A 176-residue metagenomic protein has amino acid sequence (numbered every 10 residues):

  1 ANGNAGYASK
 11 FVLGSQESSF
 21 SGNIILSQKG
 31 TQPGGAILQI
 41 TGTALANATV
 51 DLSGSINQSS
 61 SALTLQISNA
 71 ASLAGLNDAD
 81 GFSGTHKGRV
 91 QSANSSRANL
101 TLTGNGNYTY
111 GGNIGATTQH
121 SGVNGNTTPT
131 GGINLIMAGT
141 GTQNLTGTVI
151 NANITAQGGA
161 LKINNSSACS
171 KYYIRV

Functional and structural regions predicted by a protein language model:
A1-I56, G81-Y172: Extracellular repeat-rich scaffold modules on cell surfaces
K10, S60-S68: Short aromatic-glycine motifs in intrinsically disordered, low-complexity regions
A70-L73: Short coil-to-beta-strand transition motifs
I174-V176: Cationic, amphipathic, low-complexity alpha-helical segments enriched in hydrophobics plus arginine/proline
